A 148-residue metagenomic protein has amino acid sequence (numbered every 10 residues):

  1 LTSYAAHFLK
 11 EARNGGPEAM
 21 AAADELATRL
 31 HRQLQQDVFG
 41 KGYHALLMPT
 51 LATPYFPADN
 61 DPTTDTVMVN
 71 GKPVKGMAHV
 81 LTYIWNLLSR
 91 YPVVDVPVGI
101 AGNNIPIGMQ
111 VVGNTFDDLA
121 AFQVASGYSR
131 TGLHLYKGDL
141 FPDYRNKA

Functional and structural regions predicted by a protein language model:
L1-Q35, P49, T53, P97-N103: Short helix-loop capping/hinge segments that flank enzyme active sites or metal/cofactor-binding pockets
G16, M20-A27, H31, V74 (+3 more regions): Generic structural signal for well-ordered, non-membrane alpha-helical segments in soluble metabolic enzymes
A21, L87-A148: Structural helix-boundary/capping segments
Q35, P73-V96: Small-aliphatic-rich amphipathic alpha-helix that forms the alpha element of a beta-alpha
Q35-K41: Short, conserved, surface-exposed binding loops centered on an aromatic residue
K41, F56-H79: Short, surface-exposed loop/helix-turn segments at secondary-structure junctions that function as lids/hinges flanking
H44: Conserved acidic residues
M48, Y55, F141: Acidic/histidine-rich, metal-coordinating catalytic segments
